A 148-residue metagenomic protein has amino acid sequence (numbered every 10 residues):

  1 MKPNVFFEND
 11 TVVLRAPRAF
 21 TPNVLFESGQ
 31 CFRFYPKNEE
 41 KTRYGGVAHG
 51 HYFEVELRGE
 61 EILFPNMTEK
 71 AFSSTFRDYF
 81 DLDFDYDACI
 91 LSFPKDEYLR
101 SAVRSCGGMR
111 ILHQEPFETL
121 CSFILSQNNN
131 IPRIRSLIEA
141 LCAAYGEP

Functional and structural regions predicted by a protein language model:
M1-P148: HhH-family (HhH-GPD) DNA N-glycosylase catalytic core used in base-excision repair
